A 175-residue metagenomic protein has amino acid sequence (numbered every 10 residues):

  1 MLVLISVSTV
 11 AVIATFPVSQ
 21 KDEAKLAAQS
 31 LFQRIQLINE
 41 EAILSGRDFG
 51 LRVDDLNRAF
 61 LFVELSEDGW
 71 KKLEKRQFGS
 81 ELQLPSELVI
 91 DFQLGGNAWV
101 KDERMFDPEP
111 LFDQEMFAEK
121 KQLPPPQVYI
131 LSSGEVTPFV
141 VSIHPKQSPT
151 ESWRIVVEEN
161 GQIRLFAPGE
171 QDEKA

Functional and structural regions predicted by a protein language model:
M1-I13: Alpha-helical hydrophobic helix detector
V10-P17, L26-S30, E40, D48 (+1 more regions): N-terminal helix-rich module
